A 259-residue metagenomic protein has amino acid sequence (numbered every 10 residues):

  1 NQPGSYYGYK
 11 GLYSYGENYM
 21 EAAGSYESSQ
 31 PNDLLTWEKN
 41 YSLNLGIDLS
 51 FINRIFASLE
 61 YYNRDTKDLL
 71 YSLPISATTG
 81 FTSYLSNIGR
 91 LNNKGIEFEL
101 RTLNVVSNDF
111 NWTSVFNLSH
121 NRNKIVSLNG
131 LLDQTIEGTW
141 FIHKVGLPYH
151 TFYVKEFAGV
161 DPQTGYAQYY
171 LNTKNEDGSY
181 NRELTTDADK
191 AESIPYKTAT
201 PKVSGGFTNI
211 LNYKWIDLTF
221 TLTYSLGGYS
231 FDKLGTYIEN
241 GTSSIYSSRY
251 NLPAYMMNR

Functional and structural regions predicted by a protein language model:
N1-L147, K214: Extracellular/periplasmic, surface-exposed regions of secreted and cell-surface proteins
Q2, S86, V105-A199, S230 (+2 more regions): Conserved small-residue
Y19-S50, F56, F141-L222: Outer-membrane beta-barrel transmembrane strand signature
L222, G227, F231: Surface-exposed, glycine/proline- and aromatic-rich loop segments on solvent-exposed faces across compartments
L234-T242: An exposed acidic His-Trp-rich patch
